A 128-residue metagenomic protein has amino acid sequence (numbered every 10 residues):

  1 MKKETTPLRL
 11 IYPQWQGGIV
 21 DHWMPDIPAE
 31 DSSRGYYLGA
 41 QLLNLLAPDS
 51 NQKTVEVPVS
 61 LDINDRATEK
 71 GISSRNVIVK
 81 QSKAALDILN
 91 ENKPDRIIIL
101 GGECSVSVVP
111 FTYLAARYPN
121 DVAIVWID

Functional and structural regions predicted by a protein language model:
K2-A123: Metal-dependent C-N hydrolase catalytic cores
W126-D128: Short internal beta-strands
